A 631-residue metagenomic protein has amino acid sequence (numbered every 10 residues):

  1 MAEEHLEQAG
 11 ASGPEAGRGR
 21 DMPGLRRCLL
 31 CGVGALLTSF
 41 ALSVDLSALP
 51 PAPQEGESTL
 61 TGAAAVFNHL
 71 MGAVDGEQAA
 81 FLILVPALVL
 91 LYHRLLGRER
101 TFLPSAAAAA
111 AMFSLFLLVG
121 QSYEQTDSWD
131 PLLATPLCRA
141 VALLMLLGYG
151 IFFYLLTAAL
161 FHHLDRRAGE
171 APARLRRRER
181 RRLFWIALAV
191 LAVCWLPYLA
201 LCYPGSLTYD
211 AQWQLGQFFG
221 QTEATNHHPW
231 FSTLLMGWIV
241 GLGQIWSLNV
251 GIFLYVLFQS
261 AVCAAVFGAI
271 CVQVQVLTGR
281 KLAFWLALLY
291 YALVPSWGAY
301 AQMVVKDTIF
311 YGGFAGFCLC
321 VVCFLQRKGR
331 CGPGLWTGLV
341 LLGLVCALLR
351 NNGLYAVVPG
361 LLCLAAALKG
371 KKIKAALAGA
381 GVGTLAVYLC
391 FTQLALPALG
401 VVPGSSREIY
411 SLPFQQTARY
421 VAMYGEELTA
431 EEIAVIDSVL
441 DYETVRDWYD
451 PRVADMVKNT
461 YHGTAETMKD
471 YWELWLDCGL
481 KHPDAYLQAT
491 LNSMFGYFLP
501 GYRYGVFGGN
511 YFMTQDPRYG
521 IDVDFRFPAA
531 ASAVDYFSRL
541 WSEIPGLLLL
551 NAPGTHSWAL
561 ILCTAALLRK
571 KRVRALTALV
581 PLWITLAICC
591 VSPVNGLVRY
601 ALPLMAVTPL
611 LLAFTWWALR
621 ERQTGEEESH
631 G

Functional and structural regions predicted by a protein language model:
A65-I83, V250-L254, S493-L579: Membrane-interface anchor segments at the N-terminal boundary of transmembrane helices in multi-pass membrane enzymes
A106, R182-I186, G268-L293, Y311-G312 (+1 more regions): Transmembrane-helix signature of polytopic, membrane-embedded enzymes that assemble or transfer cell-envelope glycans
I151, L155, F219, F310-R327 (+3 more regions): Specific aromatic-rich, kink-prone transmembrane helix
I151, L155, L254-T278, G316: Transmembrane-helix motifs of polytopic, lipid-linked glycan transferases
C202-Q214, E223-I239, I245-V250, P603: Extracytoplasmic catalytic/substrate-binding loops of multi-pass membrane glycan-assembly enzymes
A299-F310, L349: Short acidic/glycine- and proline-prone juxtamembrane loop motifs at membrane-interface regions of multi-pass membrane
L335-R350, G381-V387: Membrane-interface alpha helices of multi-pass inner-membrane proteins
G400-R526: Membrane-proximal stem/loop segments at transmembrane-domain junctions that anchor or position
